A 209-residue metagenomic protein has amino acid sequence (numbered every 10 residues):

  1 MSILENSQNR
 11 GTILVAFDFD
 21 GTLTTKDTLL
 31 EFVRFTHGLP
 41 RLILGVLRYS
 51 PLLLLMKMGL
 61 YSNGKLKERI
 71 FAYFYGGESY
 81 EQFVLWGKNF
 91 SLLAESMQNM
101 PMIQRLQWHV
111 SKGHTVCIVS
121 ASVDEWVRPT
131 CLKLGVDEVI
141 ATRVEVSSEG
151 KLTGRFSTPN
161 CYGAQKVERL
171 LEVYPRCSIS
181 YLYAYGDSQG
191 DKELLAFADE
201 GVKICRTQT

Functional and structural regions predicted by a protein language model:
S2-G59: Active-site neighborhood of HAD-like aspartate-dependent phosphohydrolases
S2-N6, L92-T209: C-terminal cap/substrate-recognition subdomain and adjoining C-terminal extension of metal-dependent phosphatase-like
R41-L42, Y61, E81, M100-P101 (+1 more regions): Conserved alpha/beta cores of soluble small-molecule-handling proteins
L54-G59, G64-Y80, E138-V144: Short, compositionally biased "basic patch" segments
L66-M100: Metal-dependent phosphoesterase signature
